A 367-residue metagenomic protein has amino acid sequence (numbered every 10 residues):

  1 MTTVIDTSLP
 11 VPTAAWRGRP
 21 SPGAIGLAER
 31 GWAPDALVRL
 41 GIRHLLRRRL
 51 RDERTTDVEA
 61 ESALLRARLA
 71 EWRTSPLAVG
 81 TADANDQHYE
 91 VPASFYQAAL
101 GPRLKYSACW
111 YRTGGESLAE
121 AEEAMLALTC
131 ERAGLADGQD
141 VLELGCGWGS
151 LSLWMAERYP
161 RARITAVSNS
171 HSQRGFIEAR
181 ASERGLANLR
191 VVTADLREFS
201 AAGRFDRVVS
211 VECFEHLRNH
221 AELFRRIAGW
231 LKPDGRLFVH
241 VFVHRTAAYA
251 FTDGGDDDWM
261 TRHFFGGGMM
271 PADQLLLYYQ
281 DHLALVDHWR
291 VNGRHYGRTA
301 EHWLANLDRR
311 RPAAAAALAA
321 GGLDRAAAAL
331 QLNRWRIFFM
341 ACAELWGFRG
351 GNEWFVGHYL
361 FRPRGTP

Functional and structural regions predicted by a protein language model:
M1-A84, T366-P367: N-terminal accessory segments
R49-R132: Conserved Class I S-adenosyl-L-methionine-dependent methyltransferase catalytic core
D137-G147: Conserved class I S-adenosyl-L-methionine
W148-P160: Conserved SAM-binding loop of SAM-dependent methyltransferases across substrates and taxa, primarily the Class I
E183-L196: Conserved SAM-binding strand-loop segment of SAM-dependent methyltransferases
R197-V208: A short acidic, Gly/Pro-enriched loop at the edge of an enzyme's catalytic core that lines a small-molecule cofactor
A221-R236: A short glycine-rich, Lys/Arg-flanked "PGG" loop and its adjoining helix->strand segment in the class I
V243, Y249-V356, R362-G365: Substrate-binding/catalytic lobe of Class I Rossmann-like enzymes that use SAM or dcSAM, i.e., the mid-to-C-terminal
